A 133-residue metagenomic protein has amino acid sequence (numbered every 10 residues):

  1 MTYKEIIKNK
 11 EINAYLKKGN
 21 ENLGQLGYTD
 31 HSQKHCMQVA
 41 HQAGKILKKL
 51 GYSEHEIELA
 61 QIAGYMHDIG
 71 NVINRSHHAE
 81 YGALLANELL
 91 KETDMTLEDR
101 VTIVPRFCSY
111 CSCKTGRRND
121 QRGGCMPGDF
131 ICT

Functional and structural regions predicted by a protein language model:
M1-H78, L89-E92: Acidic/His-rich, divalent-metal-binding segments that scaffold phosphate/diphosphate chemistry
L50-T133: Divalent metal-dependent catalytic cores for phosphoryl transfer on phosphate-bearing substrates
